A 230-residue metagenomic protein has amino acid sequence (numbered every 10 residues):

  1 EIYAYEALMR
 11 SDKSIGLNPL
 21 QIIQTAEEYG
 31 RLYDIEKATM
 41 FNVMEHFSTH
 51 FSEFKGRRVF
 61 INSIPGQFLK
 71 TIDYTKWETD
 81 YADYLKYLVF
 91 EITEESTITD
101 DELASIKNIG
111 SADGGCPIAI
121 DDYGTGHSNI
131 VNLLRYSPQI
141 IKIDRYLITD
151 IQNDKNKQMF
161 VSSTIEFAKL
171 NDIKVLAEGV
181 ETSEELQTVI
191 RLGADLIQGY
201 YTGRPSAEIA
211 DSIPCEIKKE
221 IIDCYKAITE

Functional and structural regions predicted by a protein language model:
E1, R10-I15, P65-Q67, Y87 (+2 more regions): EAL-family c-di-GMP phosphodiesterase catalytic domain
I2, R31-S105, C116, G179: Catalytic core of bacterial c-di-GMP phosphodiesterases, primarily the EAL and HD-GYP domains, capturing alpha-helical
E6-R10, F60: Short hydrophobic beta-strand segments that form the core of ligand-binding sensory/regulatory domains
N18-Q21: Cytosolic catalytic headpiece of P-type ATPases
I23-L32: Short histidine-centered catalytic/ligand-binding loop motif
A26, Y81, I109-D113, A168: A generic structural signal for well-ordered alpha-helical segments
E45, K76-T79, A104-N108, M159-E166 (+1 more regions): Alpha-helical scaffolding segments of alpha/beta enzyme cores, especially the outer helices of TIM-barrel or partial
